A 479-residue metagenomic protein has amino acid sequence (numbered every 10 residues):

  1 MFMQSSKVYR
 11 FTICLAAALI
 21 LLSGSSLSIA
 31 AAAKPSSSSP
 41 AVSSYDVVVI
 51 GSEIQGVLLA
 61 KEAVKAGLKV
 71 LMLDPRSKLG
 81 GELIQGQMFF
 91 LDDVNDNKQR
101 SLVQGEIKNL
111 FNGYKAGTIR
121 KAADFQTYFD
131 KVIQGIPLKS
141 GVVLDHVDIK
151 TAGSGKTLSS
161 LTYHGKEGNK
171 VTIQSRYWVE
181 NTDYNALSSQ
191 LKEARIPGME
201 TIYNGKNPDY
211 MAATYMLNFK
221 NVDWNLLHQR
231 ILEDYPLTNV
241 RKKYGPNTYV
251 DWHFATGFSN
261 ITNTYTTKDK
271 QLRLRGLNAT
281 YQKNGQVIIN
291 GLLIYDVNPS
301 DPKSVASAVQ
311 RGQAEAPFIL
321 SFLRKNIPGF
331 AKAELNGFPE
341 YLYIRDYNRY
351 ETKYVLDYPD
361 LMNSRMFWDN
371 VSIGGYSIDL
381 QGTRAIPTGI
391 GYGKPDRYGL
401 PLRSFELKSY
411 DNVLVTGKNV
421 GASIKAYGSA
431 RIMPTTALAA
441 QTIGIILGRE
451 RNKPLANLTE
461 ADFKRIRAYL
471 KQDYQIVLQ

Functional and structural regions predicted by a protein language model:
C14-G24: Bacterial N-terminal signal peptides
G24-S36: Sec-dependent signal peptide cleavage junction
A41-E53: Beta1/beta-strand and adjacent pyrophosphate-binding region of the FAD-binding site in flavoprotein oxidoreductases
S43-Y45, E167-Y177: Core beta-strand elements of the Rossmann-like FAD/NAD(P) dinucleotide-binding domain in flavoenzyme oxidoreductases
G56: N-terminal Rossmann-fold NAD(P) dinucleotide-binding loop
E62, L68-K69, D74-K150, K156: Conserved N-terminal/central alpha/beta ligand/cofactor-binding core
D148-T172: Conserved beta-strand-loop-beta-strand element in the redox core of flavoprotein oxidoreductases
N169, Y177, Y184-A186, K192-V477: Flavin (FAD/FMN)-binding glycine-rich loop and adjacent Rossmann-like elements that form
